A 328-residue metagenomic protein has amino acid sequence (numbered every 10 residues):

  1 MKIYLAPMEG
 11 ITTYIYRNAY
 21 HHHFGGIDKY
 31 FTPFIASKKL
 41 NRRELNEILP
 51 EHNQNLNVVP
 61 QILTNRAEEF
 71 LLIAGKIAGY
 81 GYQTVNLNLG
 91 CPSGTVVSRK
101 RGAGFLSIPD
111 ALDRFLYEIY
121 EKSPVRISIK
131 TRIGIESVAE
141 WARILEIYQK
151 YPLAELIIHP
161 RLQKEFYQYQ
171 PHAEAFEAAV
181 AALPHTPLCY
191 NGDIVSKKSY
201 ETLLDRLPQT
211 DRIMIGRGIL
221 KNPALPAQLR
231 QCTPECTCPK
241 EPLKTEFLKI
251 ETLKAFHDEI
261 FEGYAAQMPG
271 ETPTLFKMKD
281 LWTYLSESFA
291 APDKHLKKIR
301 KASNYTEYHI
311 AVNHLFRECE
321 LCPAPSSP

Functional and structural regions predicted by a protein language model:
M1-P328: Flavin-dependent oxidoreductase catalytic cores
